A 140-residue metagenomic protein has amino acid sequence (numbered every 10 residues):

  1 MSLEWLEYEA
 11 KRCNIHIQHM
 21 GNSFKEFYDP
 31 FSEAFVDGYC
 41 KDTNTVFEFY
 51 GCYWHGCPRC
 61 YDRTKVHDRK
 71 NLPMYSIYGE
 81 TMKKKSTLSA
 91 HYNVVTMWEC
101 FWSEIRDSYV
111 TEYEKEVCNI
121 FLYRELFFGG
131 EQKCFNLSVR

Functional and structural regions predicted by a protein language model:
M1-K133, S138: Nucleic-acid endo/exonuclease domains
